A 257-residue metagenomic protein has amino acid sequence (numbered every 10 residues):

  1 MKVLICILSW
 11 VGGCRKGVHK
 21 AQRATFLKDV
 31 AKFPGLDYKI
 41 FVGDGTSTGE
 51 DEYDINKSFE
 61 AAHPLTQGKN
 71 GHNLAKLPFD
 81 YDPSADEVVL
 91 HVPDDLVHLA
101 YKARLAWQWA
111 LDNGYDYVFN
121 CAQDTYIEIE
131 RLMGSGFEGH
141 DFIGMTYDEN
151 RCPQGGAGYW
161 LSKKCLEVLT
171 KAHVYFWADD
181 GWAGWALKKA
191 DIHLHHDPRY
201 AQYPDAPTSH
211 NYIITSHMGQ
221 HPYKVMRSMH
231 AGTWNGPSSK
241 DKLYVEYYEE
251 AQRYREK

Functional and structural regions predicted by a protein language model:
M1-A24: N-proximal low-complexity "stem/linker" segments adjacent to membrane-targeting elements
V18-L36: Short, acidic, metal-binding catalytic loop of nucleotide-sugar glycosyltransferases
K39-Y115, Y126-R131: Active-site-proximal specificity loops/subdomain of glycosyltransferases
G114, T125-R151: Conserved donor-nucleotide/metal-binding helix-loop-beta segment in metal-dependent transferases, i.e., the alpha-helix
Y115, E128-E130, Q154-K171, K188: Conserved nucleotide-sugar donor-binding and metal-coordinating catalytic region shared by glycosyltransferases
V118: Short aromatic/hydrophobic "clamp" motif used to bind/position activated sugar donors
C121-Q123: Active-site acidic Asp-centered loop
Y175-K257: C-terminal catalytic/acceptor-binding lobe
